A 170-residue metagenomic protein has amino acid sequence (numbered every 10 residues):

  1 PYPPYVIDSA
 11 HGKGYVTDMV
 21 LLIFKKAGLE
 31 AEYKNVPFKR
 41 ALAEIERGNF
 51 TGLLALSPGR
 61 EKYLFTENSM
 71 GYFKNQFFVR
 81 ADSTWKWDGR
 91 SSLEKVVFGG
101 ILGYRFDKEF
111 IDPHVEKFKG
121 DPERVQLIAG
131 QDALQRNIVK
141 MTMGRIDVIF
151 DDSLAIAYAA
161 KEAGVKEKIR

Functional and structural regions predicted by a protein language model:
P1-I7, R90-K108: Short loop->beta-strand "edge-of-pocket" segments that line small-molecule binding or catalytic clefts across diverse
P1-Y2, S57-G59, R80-S83, I101-Y104 (+1 more regions): Solvent-exposed coil/turn segments that connect beta secondary-structure elements in extracytoplasmic/periplasmic
P1-Y63, G130: Extracytoplasmic small-molecule ligand-binding "clamshell" domains of the periplasmic binding protein/Venus flytrap
V20, A41-E44, L134-K140, I146 (+1 more regions): Short, hydrophobic alpha-helical packing/hinge segments within bilobed ligand-binding/sensory domains
V20-L29, N68-M70, G103-Q131, I138 (+1 more regions): Ligand-binding cleft/hinge of the Venus flytrap
R40, E46, A55-L64, D147-R170: A ligand-binding cleft/hinge motif common to bilobed small-molecule-binding domains
F65-F78, S91-E94, R170: Short Pro/Gly-enriched coil loops immediately N-terminal to beta-strands
R80-G99, P113-H114: Flexible hinge/capping segments at coil-to-helix
